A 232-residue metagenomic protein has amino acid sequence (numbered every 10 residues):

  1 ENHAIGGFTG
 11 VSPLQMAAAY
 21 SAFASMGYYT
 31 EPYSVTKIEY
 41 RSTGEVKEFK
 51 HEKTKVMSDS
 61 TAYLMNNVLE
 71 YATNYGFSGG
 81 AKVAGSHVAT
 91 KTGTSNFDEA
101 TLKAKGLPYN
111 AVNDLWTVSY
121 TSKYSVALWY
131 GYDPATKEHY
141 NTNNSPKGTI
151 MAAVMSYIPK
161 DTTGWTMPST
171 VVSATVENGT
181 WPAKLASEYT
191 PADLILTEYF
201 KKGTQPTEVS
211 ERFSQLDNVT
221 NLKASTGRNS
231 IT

Functional and structural regions predicted by a protein language model:
N2-G6: Non-catalytic, structured segments within soluble enzyme domains
T9-L196: A penicillin-recognizing enzyme superfamily signal
Y189-S210: Catalytic cores of secreted or luminal carbohydrate-active enzymes
Q205-T232: Pro/Thr/Ser/Gly-rich low-complexity, intrinsically disordered linker/stalk tracts
